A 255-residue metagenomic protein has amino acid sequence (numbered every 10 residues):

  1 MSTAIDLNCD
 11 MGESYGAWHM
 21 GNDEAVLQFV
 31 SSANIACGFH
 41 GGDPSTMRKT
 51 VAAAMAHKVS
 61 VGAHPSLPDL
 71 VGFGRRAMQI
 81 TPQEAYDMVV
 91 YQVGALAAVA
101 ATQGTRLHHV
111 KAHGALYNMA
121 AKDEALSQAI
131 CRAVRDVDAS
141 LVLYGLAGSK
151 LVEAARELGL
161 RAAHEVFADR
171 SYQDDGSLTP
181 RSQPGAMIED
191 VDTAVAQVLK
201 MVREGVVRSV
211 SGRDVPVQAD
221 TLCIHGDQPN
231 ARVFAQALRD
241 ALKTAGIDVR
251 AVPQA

Functional and structural regions predicted by a protein language model:
D10, H64, V110, I224: Conserved, mostly hydrophobic/aromatic
H19, D23, A33-H40, V71-Y86 (+3 more regions): Glycine-rich tight-turn/loop motif centered on a GG-T
E24-Q28, K49-G62, A101-G104: Acidic (Asp/Glu)-rich catalytic clusters
D69-H109: Glycine/small-residue-rich loop that forms an oxyanion/phosphate-binding "nest" at active or ligand-binding sites
A100-H108, V206-P216, G246-A255: Flexible, glycine/charged-enriched surface loops at secondary-structure junctions
D123-A129: Charged helix-capping and loop-helix junction motifs
L141, V233-A255: C-terminal domain-boundary segment and adjacent tail
G148-V206: Active-site rim beta-loop-alpha module in soluble metabolic enzymes
